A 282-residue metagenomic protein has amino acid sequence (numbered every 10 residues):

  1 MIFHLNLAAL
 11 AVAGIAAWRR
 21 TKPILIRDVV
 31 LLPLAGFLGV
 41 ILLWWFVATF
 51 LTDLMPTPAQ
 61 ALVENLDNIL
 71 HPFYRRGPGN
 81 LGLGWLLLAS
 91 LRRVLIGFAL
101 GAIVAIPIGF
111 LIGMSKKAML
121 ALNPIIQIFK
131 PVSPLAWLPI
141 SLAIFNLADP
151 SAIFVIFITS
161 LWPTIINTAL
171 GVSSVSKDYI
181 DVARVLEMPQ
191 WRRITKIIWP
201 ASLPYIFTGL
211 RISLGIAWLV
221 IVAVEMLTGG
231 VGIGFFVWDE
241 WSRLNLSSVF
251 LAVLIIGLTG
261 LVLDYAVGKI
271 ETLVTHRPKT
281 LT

Functional and structural regions predicted by a protein language model:
M1-G36, Y265-T282: Transmembrane alpha-helical segments of polytopic membrane transport and secretion proteins
F46, F50, A61, F110 (+6 more regions): Membrane-spanning helices that line or support transport/gating and their immediate boundary helices in channels
T49-A99: Periplasmic/extracellular loop-to-transmembrane helix junction in inner-membrane transport proteins
I96-I126: Transmembrane-helix boundary motif in ABC transporter permease subunits
Q127-P163, L170-G171: Generic hydrophobic transmembrane alpha-helix motif, especially the helices
F154, I158, W191-V224, S247 (+3 more regions): Transmembrane alpha-helices
P163-G209, I233, V237: Short cytoplasmic-facing helical segments at TM-TM junctions of multi-pass membrane proteins
G234-K269: Hydrophobic alpha-helical transmembrane segments of polytopic membrane proteins
